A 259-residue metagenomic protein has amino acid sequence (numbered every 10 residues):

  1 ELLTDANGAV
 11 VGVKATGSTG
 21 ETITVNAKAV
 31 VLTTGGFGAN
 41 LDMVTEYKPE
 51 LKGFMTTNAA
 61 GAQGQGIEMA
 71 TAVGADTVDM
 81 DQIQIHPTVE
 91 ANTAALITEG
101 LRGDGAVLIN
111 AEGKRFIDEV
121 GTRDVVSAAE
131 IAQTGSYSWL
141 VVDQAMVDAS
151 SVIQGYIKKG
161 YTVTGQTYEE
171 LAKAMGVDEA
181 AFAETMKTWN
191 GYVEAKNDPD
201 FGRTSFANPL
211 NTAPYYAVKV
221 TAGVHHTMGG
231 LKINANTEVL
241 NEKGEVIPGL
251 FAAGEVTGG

Functional and structural regions predicted by a protein language model:
E1-V25: Feature captures the FAD/FMN-dependent oxidoreductase FAD-binding
T4, T16, I109, I233 (+1 more regions): Hydrophobic alpha-helical segments, especially N-terminal targeting/anchoring helices
S18-E21, V25-E90, A95: Glycine-rich loop(s) and the adjacent beta-strand/alpha-helix scaffold that form part
A59, L101-G103, H225-T227: Short, small/polar residue-rich loop motifs at catalytic or cofactor-binding pockets
Q63, I67-E179: An anion/pyrophosphate-binding glycine-rich loop and adjacent beta-alpha core in soluble alpha-beta enzymes
A181-G258: A glycine-rich dinucleotide-binding beta-alpha-beta segment and adjacent secondary-structure elements that constitute
